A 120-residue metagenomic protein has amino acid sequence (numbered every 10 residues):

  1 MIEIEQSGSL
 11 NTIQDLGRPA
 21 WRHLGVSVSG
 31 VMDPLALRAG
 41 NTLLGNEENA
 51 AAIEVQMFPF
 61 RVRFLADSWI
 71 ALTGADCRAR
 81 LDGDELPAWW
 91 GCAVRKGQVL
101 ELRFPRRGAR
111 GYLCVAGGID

Functional and structural regions predicted by a protein language model:
M1-D120: Conserved "landmark" site that anchors the functional core of diverse proteins
